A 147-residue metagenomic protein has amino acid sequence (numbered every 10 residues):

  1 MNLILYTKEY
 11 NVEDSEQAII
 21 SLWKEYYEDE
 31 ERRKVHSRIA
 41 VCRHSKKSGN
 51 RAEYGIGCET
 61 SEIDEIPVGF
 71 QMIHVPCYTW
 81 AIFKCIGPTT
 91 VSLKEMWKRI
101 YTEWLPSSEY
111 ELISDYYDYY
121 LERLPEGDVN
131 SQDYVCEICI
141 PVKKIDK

Functional and structural regions predicted by a protein language model:
M1-K147: A solvent-exposed interaction/effector surface
